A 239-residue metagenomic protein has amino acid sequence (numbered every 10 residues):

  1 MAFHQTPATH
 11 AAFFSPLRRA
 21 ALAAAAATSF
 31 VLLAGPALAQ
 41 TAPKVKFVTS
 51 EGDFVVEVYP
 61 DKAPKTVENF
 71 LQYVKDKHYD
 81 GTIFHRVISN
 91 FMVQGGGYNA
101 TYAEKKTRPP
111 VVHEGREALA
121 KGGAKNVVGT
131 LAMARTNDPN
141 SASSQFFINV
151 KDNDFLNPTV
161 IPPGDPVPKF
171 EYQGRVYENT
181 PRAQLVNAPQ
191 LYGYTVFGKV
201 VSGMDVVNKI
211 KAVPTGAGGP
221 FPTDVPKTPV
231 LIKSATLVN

Functional and structural regions predicted by a protein language model:
A2-T6, A11-S15, L32-N239: Cyclophilin-like peptidyl-prolyl cis-trans isomerases
F13, L17-A26: N-terminal export leaders
A26-A27, A37: Cleavable N-terminal signal peptides
